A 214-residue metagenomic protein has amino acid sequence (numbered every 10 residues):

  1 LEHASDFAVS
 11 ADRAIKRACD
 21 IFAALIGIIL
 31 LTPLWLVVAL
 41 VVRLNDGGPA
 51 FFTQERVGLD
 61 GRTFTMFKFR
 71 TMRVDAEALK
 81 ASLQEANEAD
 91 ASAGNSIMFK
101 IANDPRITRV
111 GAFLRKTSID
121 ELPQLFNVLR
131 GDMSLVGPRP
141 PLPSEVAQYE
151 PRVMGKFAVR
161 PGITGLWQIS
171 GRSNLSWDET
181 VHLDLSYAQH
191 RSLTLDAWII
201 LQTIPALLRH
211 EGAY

Functional and structural regions predicted by a protein language model:
E2-A14, A102, R106: Juxtamembrane loop-helix boundary motifs flanking transmembrane segments in multi-pass membrane proteins
A8-L79, N127, L193, I199-Y214: A hydrophobic, helix-centered structural microdomain
D46, P138, H190: Short, conserved catalytic or interaction motifs in soluble domains
F52-P105, T164-H182: Short, glycine-rich, amphipathic interfacial segments at transmembrane boundaries or analogous
S92-R160, I199-L207: A short, structured surface patch at a secondary-structure boundary
S96, A102, R152-Y214: C-terminal terminal-structure detector
